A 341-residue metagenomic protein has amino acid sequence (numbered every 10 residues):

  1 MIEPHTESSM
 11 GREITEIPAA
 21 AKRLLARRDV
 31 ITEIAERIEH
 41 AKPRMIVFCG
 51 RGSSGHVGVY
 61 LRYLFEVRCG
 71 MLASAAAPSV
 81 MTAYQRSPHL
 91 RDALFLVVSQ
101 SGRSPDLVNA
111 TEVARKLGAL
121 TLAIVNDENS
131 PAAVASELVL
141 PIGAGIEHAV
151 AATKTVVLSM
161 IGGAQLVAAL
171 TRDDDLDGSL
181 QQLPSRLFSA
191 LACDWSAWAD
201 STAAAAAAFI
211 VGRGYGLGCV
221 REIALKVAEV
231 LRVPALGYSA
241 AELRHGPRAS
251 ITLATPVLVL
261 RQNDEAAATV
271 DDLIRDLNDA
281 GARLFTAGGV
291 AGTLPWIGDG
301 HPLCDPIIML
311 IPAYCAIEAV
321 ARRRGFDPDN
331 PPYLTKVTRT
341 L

Functional and structural regions predicted by a protein language model:
E3, H301-L341: Generic C-terminus detector
H5-R44, L138-P256, G325-L341: Active-site phosphate/pyrophosphate-binding segments
A21, Y60-Y63, W195, A313: Tryptophan-centered motif/residue detector
V30, E39-F188, R213, R248 (+3 more regions): Glycine-rich phosphate-binding loops that contact phosphosugars or nucleotide phosphates
I223, V270-L273, M309, P332: Composition- and surface-driven signal marking solvent-exposed, interaction-prone regions in large proteins
